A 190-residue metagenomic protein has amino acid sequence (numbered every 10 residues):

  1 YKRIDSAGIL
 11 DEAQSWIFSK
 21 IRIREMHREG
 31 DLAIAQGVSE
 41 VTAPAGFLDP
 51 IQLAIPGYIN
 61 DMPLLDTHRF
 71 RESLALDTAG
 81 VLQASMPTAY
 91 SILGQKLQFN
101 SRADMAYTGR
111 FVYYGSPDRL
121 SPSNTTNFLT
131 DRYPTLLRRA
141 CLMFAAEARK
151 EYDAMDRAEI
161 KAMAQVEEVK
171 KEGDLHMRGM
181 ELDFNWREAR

Functional and structural regions predicted by a protein language model:
Y1-R190: Glycine-enriched, solvent-exposed interface loops adjoining structured elements
